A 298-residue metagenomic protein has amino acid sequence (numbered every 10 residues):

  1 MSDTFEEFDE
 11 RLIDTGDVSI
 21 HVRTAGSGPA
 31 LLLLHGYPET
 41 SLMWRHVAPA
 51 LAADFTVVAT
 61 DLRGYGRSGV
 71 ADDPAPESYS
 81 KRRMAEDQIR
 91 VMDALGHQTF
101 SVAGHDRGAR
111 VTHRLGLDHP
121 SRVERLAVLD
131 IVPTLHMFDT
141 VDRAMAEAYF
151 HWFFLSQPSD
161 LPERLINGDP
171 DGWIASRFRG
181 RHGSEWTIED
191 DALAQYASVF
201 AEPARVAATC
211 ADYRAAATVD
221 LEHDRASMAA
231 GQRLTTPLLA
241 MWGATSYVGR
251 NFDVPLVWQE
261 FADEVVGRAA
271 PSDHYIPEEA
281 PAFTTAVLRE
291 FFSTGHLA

Functional and structural regions predicted by a protein language model:
S2-R11, V18-I20, A30, V58 (+4 more regions): Flexible "cap/lid" subdomain of the alpha/beta-hydrolase fold that forms the substrate-access gate
H21-A71: Conserved HGGG/HGGXW glycine-rich cap/lid loop of the alpha/beta-hydrolase fold
G36, E279-A280: Active-site helix-initiating loop/hinge in glycosyltransferases
H46-P49, A53, L117-D118, A286 (+1 more regions): Short, well-ordered alpha-helices that flank and scaffold nucleotide-derived cofactor binding pockets
